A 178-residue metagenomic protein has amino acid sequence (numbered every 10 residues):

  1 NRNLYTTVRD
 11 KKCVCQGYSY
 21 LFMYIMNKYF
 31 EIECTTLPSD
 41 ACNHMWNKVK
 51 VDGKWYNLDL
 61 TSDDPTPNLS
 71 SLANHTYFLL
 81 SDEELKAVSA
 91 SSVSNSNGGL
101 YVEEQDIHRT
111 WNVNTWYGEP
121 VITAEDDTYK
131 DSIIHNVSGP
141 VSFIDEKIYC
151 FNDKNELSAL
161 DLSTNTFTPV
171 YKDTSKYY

Functional and structural regions predicted by a protein language model:
N1-T7: Secondary-structure boundary elements
T7-Y18: Extracytoplasmic/periplasmic, Sec-exported soluble proteins
Q16-L85: Hydrophobic/aromatic-rich core segments of domains that either
D52, E146, L162-T164: Inter-blade boundary loops/turns of WD-repeat beta-propellers
A87-Y129: Charged, amphipathic alpha-helical linkers/stalks
E119-I133, K154-S175: Surface-exposed loop/turn elements that mediate protein-protein interactions on large endomembrane-trafficking
I134-S138: Loop/turn position at the start of each blade in beta-propeller repeats
G139-D153, S158, Y178: Short beta-strand elements that form the blades of beta-propeller/WD-repeat-like and other beta-sheet-rich scaffold
